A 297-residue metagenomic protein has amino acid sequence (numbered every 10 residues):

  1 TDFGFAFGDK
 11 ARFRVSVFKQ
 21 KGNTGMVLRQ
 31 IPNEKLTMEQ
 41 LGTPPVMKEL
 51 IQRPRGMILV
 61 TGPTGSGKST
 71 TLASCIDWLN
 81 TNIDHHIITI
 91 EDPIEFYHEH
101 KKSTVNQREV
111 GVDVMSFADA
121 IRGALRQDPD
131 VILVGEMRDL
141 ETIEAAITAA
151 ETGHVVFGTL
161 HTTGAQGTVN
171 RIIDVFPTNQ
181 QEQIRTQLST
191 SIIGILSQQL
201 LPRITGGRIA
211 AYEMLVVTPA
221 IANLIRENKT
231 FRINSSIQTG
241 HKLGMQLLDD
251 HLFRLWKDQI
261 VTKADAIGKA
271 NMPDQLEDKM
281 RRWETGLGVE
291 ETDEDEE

Functional and structural regions predicted by a protein language model:
T1-E297: Short, flexible helix-loop junctions that flank or precede catalytic/ligand sites
